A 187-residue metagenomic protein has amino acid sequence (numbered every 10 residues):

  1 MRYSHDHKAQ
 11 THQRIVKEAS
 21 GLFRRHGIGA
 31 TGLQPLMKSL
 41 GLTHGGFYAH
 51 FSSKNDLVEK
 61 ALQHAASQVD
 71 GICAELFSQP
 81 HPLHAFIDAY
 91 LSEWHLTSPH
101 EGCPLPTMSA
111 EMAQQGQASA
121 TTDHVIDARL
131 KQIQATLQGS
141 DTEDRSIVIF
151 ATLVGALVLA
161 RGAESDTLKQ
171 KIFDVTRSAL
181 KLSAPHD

Functional and structural regions predicted by a protein language model:
M1-K8, D187: N-terminal intrinsically disordered/low-complexity leader segments
K8, V16, L62, A66 (+1 more regions): Amphipathic, non-transmembrane alpha-helical scaffold segments
R14, E18-D56: Helix-turn-helix
F51, V58-A65, I72: Alpha-helical DNA-contacting segments of helix-turn-helix folds
K60, G71-G102: Hydrophobic alpha-helical connector segments
S92-H95, L105-Q115: Helix-loop "lid/cap" segments that line or gate small-molecule binding pockets
G116-D123, T136-D187: Hydrophobic/aromatic-rich alpha-helical bundle segments in the mid-to-C-terminal region
